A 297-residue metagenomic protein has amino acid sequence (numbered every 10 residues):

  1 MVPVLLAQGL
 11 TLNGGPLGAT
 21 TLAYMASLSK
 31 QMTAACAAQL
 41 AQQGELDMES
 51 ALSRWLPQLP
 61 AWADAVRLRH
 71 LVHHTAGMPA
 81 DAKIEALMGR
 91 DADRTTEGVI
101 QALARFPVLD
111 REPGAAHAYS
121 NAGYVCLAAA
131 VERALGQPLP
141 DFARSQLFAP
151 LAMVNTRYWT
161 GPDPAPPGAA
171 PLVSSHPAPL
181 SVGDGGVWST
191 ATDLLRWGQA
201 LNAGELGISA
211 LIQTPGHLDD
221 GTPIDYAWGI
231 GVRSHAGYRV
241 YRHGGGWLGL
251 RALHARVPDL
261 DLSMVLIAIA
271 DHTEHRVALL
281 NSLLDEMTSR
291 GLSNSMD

Functional and structural regions predicted by a protein language model:
M1-Q8, N13-G15, T20, Y24 (+4 more regions): Catalytic loop of the DD-peptidase/beta-lactamase superfamily, centered on the K-T-G motif and neighboring
V4-Q8, L87-E112, Q137-W159, G168-P171: Short, charged, amphipathic alpha-helices and their helix-cap/turn boundaries
A19, Y24-L28, L40-K83, A129-S174 (+1 more regions): Active-site helix/loop module of the DD-peptidase/beta-lactamase fold, centered on the serine-lysine SxxK catalytic
S27-L28, A118-N121: Catalytic nucleophile serine of serine hydrolases, specifically the conserved "nucleophile elbow" pentapeptide
S29-T33: Active/ligand-binding-proximal structured segments within catalytic/core domains that scaffold catalytic residues
A37: Short alpha-helical "switch" segments that flank and position catalytic residues in signal-transduction proteins
K83-L87, W159-G161, P223-W228: Short coil/turn segments at secondary-structure boundaries
